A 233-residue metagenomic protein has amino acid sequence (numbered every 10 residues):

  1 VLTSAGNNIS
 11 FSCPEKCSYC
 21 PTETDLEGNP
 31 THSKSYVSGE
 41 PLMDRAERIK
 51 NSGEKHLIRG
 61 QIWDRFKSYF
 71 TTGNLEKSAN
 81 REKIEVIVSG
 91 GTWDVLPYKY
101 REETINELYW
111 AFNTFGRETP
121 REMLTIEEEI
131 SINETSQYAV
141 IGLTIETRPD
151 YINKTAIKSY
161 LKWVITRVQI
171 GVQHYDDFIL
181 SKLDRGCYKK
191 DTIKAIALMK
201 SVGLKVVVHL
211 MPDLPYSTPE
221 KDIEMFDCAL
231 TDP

Functional and structural regions predicted by a protein language model:
V1-L2, S89: Short glycine-rich or small-residue beta-strand-to-loop segments that form or flank ligand, phosphate, metal/Fe-S
L2-H56: Canonical Radical SAM [4Fe-4S] cluster-binding loop centered on the CxxxCxxC motif and its immediate flanking residues
F11, N80, S136-Q137: Short, flexible hinge/linker loops that cap or flank conserved catalytic cores
S18, T22-D25, K67, Y109 (+1 more regions): Generic short alpha-helical segment signal, independent of protein family or function, capturing local helix propensity
S38-D64, V86, G90-P233: Conserved non-cysteine loop/helix-boundary elements of the Radical SAM core domain that shape
N74: Extended, charge-enriched "interface" segments that sit outside catalytic cores
